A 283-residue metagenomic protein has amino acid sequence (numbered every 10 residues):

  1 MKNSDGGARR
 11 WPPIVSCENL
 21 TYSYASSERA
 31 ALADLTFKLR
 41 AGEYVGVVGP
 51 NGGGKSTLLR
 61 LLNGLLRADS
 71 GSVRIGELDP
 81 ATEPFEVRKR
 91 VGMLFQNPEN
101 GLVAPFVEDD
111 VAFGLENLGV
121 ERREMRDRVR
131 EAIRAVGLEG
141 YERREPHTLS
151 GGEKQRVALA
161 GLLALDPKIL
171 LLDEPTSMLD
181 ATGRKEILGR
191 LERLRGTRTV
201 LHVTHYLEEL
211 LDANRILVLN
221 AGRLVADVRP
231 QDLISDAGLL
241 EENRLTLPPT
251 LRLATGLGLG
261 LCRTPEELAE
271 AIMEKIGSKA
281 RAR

Functional and structural regions predicted by a protein language model:
V48-P50: The feature captures the beta-strand-to-loop junction immediately N-terminal to the Walker
N63: Helix-to-loop junction immediately C-terminal to a conserved catalytic motif
G71-D79, V87: Conserved ABC transporter NBD signature motif
R123-Y141: Conserved ABC ATPase "signature" region
E145-L149, E153: Conserved ABC ATPase signature
L170-D173: Catalytic Walker B motif of ABC-type/P-loop ATPase nucleotide-binding domains
